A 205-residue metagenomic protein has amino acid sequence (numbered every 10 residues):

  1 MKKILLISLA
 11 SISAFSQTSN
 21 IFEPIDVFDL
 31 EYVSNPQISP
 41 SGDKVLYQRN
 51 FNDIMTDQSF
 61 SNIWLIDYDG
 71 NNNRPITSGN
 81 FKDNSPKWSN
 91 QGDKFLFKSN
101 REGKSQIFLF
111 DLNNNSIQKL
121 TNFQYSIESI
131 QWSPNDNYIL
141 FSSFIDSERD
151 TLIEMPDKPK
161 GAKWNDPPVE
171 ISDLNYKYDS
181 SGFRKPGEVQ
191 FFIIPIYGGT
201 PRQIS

Functional and structural regions predicted by a protein language model:
K3-S13: Sec-dependent N-terminal signal peptides
Q17-Y32, Q58, I66-N84, S89 (+4 more regions): Multi-bladed beta-propeller domains
I25-S61, P186-V189: Beta-strand-rich domains and repeat architectures in extracellular enzymes and scaffolds, especially beta-propellers
G42-L46, G92-L96, D136-L140: Hydrophobic beta-strand positions that form the internal "hydrophobic ladder" of WD40/Gbeta-like beta-propeller blades
F51-M55, R101-K104, D146-R149: Short glycine/acidic-enriched loop and turn motifs that connect beta-strands
F60-S61, F144-F192: Predominantly five- to eight-bladed beta-propeller fold
R101-I145: Repeat-solenoid scaffold signature
